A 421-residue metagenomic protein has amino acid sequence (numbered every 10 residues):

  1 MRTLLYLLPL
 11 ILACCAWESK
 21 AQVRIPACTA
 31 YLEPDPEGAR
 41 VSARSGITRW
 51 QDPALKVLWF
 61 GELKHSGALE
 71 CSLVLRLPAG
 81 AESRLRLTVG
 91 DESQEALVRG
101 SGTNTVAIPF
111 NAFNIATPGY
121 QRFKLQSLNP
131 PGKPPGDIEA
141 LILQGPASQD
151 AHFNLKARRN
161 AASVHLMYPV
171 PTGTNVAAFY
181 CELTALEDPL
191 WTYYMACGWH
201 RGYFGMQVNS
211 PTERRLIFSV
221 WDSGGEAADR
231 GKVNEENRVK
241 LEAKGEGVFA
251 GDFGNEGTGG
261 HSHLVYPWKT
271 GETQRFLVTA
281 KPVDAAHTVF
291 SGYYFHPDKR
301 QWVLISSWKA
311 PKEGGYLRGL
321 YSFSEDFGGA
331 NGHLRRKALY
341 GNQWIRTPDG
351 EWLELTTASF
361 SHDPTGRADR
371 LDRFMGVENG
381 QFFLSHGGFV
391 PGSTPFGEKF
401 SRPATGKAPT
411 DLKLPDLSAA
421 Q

Functional and structural regions predicted by a protein language model:
M1-L4: Positively charged n-region of N-terminal signal peptides that target proteins for export
Y6-C14: Bacterial N-terminal signal peptides
A16-E18: N-terminal signal peptide c-region/cleavage motif recognized by signal peptidases
A21-P267, T279-P282, A286-Q421: Extracytoplasmic
E272-F276: Short Pro-Gly-centered flexible turn/kink motifs
